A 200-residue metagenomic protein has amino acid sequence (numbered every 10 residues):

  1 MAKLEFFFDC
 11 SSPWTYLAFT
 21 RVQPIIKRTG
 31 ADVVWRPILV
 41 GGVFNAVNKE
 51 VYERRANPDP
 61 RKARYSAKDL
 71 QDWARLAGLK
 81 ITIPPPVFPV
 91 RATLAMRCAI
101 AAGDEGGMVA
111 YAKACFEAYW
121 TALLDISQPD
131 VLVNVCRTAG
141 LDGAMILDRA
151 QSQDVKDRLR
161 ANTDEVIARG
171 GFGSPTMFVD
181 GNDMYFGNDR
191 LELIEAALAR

Functional and structural regions predicted by a protein language model:
L4-E5, C10-A31, R36, A114-R200: C-terminal cap of thioredoxin/glutaredoxin-like
A18-Y119: Structural alpha/beta surface segment adjacent to cysteine/selenocysteine redox centers across thiol/disulfide enzymes
